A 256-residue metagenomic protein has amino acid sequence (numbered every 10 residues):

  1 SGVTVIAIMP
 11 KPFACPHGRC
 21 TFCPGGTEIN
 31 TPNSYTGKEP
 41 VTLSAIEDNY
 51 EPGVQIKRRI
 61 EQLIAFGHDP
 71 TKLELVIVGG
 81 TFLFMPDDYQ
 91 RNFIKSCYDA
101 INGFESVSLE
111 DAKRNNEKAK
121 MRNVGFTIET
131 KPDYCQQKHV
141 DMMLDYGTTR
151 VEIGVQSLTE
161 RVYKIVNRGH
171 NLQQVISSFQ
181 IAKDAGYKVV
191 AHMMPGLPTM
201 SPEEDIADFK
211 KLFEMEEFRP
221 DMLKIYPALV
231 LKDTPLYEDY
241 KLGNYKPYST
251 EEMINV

Functional and structural regions predicted by a protein language model:
S1-R19, T27-P70, K120: N-terminal [4Fe-4S]-dependent radical SAM core
P24: Cys/His-coordinated zinc-binding microdomains
K38-Q55, L75, G79-V190, M194-N255: Conserved non-cysteine loop/helix-boundary elements of the Radical SAM core domain that shape
